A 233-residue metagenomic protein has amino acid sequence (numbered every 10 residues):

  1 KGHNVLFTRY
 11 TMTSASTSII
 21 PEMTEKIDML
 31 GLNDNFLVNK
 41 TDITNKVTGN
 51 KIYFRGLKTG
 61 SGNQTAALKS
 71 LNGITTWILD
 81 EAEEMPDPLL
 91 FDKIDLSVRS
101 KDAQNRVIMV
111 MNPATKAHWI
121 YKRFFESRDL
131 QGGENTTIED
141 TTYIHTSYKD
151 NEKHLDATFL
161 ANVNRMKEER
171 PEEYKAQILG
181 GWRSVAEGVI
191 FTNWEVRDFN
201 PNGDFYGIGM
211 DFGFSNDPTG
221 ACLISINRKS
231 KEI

Functional and structural regions predicted by a protein language model:
K1-G2, E22: Walker A/P-loop NTP-binding motif
H3-A15: Conserved RecA-like ASCE P-loop NTPase motor core of nucleic-acid helicases/translocases
S14-T75: Inter-Walker segment of RecA-like/P-loop motor cores
A15, G60, M85-P88, A117 (+1 more regions): Catalytic P-loop NTPase motifs of RecA-like helicase/translocase cores
D80-A82: Walker B catalytic acidic pair
E84-H154, T158-N164: ASCE P-loop NTPase helicase motor core
N151-M210: ATPase catalytic-site recognition across NTP-hydrolyzing enzymes
G220-I233: Nucleic-acid-processing active sites and adjacent nucleic-acid-binding tracks, predominantly divalent metal-dependent
